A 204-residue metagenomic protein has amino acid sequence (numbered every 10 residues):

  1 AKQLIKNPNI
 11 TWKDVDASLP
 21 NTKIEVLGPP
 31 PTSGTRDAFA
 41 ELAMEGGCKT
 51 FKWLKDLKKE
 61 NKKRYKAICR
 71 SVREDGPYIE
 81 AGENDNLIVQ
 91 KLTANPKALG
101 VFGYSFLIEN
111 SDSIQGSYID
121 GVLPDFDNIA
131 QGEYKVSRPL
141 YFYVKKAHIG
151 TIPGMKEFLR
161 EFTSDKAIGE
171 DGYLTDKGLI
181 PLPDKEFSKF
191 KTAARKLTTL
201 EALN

Functional and structural regions predicted by a protein language model:
A1-N204: Flexible loop/hinge segments at secondary-structure junctions
